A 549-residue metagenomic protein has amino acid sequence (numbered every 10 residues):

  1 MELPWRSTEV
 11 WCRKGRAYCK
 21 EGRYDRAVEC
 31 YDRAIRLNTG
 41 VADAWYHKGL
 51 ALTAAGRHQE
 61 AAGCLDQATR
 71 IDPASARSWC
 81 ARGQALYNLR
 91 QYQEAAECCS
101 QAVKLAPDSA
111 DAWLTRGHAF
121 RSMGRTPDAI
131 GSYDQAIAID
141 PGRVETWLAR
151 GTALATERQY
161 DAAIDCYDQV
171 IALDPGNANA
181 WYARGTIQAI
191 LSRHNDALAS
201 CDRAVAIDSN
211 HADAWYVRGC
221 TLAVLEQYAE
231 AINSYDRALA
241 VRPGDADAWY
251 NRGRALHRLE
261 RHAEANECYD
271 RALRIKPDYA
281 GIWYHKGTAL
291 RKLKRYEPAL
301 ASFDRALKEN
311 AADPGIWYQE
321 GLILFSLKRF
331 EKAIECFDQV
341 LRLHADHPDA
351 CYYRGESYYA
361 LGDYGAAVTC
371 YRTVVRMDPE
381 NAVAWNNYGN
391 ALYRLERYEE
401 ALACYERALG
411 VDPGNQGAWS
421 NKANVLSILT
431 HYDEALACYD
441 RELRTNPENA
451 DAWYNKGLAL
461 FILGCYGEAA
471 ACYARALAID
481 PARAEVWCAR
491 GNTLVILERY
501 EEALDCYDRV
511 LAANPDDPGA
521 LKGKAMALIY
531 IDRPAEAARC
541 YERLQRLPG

Functional and structural regions predicted by a protein language model:
M1-V10: TPR-adjacent "capping" and linker segments in tetratricopeptide-repeat scaffold/adaptor proteins
E2, R33-R36, D66-R70, Q101-K104 (+13 more regions): Conserved structural position within tetratricopeptide repeats
C12-K20, D43-A54, R77-N88, D111-S122 (+12 more regions): Conserved alpha-helical positions within TPR/SEL1-like repeat arrays
F303, Y507, P518, K522-G549: TPR/TPR-like (Sel1-like) alpha-helical repeat modules
